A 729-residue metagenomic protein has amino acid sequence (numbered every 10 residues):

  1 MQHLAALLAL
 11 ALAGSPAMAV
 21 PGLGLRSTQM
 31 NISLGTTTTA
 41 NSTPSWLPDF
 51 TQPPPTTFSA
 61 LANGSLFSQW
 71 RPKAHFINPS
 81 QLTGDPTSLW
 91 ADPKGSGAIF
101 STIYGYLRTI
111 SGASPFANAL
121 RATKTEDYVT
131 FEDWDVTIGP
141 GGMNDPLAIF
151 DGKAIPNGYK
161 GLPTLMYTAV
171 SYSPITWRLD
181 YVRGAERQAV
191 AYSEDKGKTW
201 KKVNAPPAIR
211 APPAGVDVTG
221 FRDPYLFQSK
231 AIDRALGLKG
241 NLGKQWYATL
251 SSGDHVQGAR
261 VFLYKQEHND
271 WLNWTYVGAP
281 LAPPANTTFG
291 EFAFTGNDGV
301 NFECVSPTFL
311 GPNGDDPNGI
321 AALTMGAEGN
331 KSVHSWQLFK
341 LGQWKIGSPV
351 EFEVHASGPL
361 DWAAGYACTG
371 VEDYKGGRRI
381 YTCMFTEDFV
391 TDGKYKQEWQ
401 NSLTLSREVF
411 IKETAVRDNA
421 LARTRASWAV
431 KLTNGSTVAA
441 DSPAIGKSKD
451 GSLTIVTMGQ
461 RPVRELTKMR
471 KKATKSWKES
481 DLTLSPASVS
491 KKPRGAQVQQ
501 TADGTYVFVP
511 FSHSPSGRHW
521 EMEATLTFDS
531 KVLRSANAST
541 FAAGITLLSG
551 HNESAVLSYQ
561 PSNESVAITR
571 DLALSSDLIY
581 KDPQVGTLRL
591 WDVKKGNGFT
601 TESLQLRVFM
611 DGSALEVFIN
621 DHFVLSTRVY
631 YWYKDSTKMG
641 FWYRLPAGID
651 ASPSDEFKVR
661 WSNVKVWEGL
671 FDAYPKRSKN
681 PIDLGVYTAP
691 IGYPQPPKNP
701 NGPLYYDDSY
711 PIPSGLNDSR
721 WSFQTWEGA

Functional and structural regions predicted by a protein language model:
M1-R26, A729: Fungal secretory targeting signals
G22-R222, Q228-A293, G311-D361, F385-A487 (+3 more regions): Beta-rich carbohydrate-recognition and catalytic domains
T38, S42, F50-G64, W70 (+1 more regions): Beta-rich accessory regions
P146, V218, G299, G598-T600: Short sequence motifs at beta-strands and strand-loop junctions characteristic of Gram-negative outer-membrane
S229-I232, P307-T308, A502-F508: A Trp-anchored, charged/polar loop motif used as the substrate-binding/catalytic surface of acyl/ester-handling
T295-N297: Solvent-exposed loop and edge beta-strand segments that line ligand/cofactor-binding and catalytic clefts
E303-V305: Functional cores that coordinate and move charged inorganic groups
T308-P312, E372: Short glycine/serine- and small hydrophobic-enriched flexible loop segments
